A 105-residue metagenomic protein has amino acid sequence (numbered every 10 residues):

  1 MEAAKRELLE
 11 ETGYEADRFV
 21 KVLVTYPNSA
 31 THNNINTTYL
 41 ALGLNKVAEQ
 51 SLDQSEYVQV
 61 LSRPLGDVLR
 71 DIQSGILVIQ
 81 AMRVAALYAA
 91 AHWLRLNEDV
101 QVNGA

Functional and structural regions predicted by a protein language model:
M1-K21, Y39, S55, P64: The catalytic Nudix box helix
Y14-E15, L23-A41, Q50: Polybasic "coupling" helices that flank or enter modular domains
K21, A30-T31, T37, K46 (+1 more regions): Nudix hydrolase/Nudix homology domain
